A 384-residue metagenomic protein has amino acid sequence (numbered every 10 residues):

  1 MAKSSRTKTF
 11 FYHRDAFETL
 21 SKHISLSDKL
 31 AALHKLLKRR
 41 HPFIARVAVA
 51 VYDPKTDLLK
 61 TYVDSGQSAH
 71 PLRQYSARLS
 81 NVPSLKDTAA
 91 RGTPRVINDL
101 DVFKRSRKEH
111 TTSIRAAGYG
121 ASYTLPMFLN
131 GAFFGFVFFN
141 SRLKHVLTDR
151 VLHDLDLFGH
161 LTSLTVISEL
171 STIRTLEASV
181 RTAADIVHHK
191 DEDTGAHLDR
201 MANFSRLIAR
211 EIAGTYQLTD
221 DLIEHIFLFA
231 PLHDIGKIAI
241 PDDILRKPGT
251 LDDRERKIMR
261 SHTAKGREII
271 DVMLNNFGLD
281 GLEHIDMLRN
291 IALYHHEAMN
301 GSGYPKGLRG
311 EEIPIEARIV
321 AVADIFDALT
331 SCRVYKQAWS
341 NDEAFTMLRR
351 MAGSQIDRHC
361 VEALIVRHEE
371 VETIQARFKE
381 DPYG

Functional and structural regions predicted by a protein language model:
M1-A32, R39, T172-T182: Signal-transmission linkers at sensory-effector interfaces
M1-K3, A90-P94, N130, D154-T172 (+3 more regions): Signal-transmission/dimerization alpha-helices at domain junctions
A2-S5, F134, N140-D156, V166-E169 (+2 more regions): Regulatory loop-to-helix N-cap segments in sensory/regulatory domains that couple ligand/signal detection
T19-Y62, H70-R73, I208-L222, I238: Helix-loop-beta substructure at the N-terminus of cytosolic sensory domains that couple signal/ligand detection
K55-T56, F128-F133, R142, E311-E312: Flexible loop/coil segments at beta-strand boundaries within sensory signal-transduction domains
A69-R105, E109, R115: Regulatory sensory and allosteric helical modules in signal-transduction proteins and certain transcription factors
G120-F128: A short, aliphatic-rich beta-strand micro-motif
A178-G384: Histidine- and acidic-residue-rich, metal-dependent catalytic cores
